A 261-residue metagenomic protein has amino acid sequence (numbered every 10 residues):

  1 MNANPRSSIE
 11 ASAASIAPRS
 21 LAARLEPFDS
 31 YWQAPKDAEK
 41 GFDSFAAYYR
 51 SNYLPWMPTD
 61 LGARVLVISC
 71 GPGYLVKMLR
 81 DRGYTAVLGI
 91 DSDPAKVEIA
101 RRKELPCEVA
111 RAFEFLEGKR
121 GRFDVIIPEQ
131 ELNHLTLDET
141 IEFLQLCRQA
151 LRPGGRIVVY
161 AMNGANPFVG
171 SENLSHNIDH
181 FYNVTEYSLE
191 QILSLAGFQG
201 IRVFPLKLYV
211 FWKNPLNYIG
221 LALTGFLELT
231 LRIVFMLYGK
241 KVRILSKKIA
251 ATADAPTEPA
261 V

Functional and structural regions predicted by a protein language model:
M1-G121, V125-E129, D138-Q145, K247-I249 (+1 more regions): Conserved N-terminal segment of class I S-adenosyl-L-methionine
V87, I157-V159: Hydrophobic/aromatic residues located in beta-strands of well-ordered beta-sheets within soluble catalytic
N133-L135: A short His-aromatic
L151-I157: Short glycine-dipeptide loop
V159-H180: Short, glycine-/aromatic-enriched active-site segment of Class I SAM-dependent methyltransferases
F181-A196: Short alpha-helix
Q191, R202-V261: A C-terminal cap/extension of S-adenosyl-L-methionine-dependent methyltransferases that defines the acceptor-substrate
